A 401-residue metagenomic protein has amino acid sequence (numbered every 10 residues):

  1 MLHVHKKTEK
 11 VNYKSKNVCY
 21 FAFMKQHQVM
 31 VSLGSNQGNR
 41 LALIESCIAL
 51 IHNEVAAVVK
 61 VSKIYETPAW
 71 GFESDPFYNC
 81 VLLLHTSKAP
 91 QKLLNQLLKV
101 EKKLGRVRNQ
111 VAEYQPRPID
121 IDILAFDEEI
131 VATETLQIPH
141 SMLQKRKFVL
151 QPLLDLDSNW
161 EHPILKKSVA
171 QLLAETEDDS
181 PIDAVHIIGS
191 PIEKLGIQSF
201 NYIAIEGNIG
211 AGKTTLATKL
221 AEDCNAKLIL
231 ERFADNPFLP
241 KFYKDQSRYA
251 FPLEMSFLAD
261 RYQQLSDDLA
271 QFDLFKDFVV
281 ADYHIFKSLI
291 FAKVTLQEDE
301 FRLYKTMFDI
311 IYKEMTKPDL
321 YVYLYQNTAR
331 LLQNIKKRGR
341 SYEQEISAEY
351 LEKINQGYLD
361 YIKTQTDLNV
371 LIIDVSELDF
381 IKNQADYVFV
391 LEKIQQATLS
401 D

Functional and structural regions predicted by a protein language model:
L43-P90: Short, surface-exposed acidic-centric catalytic microdomains
G71-P76, Q91-L94, K99-G196: Flexible, gly/pro- and Lys/Arg-enriched active-site loops
V185-F200, Q333-D401: NTP-dependent small-molecule kinase module
K213: Conserved lysine of the Walker
L216-A217, A221: Post-Walker A alpha-helix
E222-D260: Conserved substrate/cofactor phosphate-moiety recognition/catalytic segment in nucleotide-dependent phosphotransferases
Y249, L253-T316: Glycine-rich phosphate-binding loop used to anchor ATP phosphates in small-molecule kinases, encompassing both
S288-L359: A glycine- and Lys/Arg-enriched "phosphate-lid" helix/loop adjacent to the NTP-binding pocket of small-molecule kinases
